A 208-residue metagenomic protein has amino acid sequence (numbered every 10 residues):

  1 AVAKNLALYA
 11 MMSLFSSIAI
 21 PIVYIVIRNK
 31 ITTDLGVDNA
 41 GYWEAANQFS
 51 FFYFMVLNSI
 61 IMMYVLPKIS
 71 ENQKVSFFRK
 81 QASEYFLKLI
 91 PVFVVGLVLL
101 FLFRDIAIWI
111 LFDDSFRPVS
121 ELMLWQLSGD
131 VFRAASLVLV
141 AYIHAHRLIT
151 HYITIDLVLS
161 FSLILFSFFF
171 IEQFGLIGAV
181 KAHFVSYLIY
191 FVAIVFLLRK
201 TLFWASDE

Functional and structural regions predicted by a protein language model:
A1-I22, P67, Q73-K80, L202-E208: Interhelical loop/hinge segments that connect adjacent transmembrane helices in multipass membrane
A3, A7, F77-P91, L99-F103 (+1 more regions): Interfacial transmembrane-helix starts/ends
M11-M12, R28, N39-N58, L188: Alpha-helical transmembrane segments of polytopic membrane transporters and translocases
P21, Q48, D130, D156-F161 (+1 more regions): Residue-level recognition of pore/gate-forming positions within transmembrane alpha-helices of multi-pass
V37, L102-V131, I177: Interfacial segments at transmembrane-helix termini and the short loops linking adjacent helices
A46, S50-S76, Y142-A145: Helix-loop junctions and terminal segments of transmembrane helices in multi-pass membrane transport/translocation
S70, S128-I155: Membrane-interface junctions at transmembrane-helix termini in multi-pass inner-membrane proteins
S120, T150, S160-V192, W204: Membrane-interface helix-loop junctions in multi-pass transport and translocation proteins
